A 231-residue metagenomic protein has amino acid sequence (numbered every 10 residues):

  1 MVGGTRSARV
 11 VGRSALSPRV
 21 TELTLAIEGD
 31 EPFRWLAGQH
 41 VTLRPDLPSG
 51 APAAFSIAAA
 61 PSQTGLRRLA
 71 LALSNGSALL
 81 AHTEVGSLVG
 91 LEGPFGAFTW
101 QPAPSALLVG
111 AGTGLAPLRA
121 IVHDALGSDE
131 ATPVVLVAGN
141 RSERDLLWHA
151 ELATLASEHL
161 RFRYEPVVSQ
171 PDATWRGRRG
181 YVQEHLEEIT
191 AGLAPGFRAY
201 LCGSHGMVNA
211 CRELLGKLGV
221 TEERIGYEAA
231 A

Functional and structural regions predicted by a protein language model:
V2-S7, T132, V137-A231: Reductase modules of NAD(P)H-dependent flavoproteins
V2-S87, N140-S142, V167-Q170: Ferredoxin-reductase
G38, G114, S204: Short, conserved phosphate/pyrophosphate- and ester-handling motifs at nucleotide-, phospho-/glycolipid
S49-A58, G96-L108: Short, Lys/Arg- and Gly-enriched loop/turn segments at beta-strand edges
G76-L79, L91-W100: A short, well-structured juxtamembrane/interface segment
L107-L115: Short, glycine-rich nucleotide/cofactor-binding loops
L115-G127: Histidine-anchored nucleotide/phosphate-binding helix
